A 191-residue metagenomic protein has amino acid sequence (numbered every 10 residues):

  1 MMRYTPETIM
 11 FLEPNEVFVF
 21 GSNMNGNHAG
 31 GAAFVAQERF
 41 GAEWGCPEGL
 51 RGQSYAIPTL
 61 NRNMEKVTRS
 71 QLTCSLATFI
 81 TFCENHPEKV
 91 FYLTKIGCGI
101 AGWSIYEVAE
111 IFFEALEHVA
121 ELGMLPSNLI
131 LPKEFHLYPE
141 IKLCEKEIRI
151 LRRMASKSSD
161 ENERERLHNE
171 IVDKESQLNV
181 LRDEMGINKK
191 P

Functional and structural regions predicted by a protein language model:
M1-I141, L151: Macrodomain-like recognition of ADP-ribose-binding/processing modules
C144-S158, K174, L181: Non-transmembrane amphipathic alpha-helical segments
E161-S176: Short, charged, amphipathic alpha-helical segments
V172-P191: Amphipathic alpha-helical coiled-coil segments
